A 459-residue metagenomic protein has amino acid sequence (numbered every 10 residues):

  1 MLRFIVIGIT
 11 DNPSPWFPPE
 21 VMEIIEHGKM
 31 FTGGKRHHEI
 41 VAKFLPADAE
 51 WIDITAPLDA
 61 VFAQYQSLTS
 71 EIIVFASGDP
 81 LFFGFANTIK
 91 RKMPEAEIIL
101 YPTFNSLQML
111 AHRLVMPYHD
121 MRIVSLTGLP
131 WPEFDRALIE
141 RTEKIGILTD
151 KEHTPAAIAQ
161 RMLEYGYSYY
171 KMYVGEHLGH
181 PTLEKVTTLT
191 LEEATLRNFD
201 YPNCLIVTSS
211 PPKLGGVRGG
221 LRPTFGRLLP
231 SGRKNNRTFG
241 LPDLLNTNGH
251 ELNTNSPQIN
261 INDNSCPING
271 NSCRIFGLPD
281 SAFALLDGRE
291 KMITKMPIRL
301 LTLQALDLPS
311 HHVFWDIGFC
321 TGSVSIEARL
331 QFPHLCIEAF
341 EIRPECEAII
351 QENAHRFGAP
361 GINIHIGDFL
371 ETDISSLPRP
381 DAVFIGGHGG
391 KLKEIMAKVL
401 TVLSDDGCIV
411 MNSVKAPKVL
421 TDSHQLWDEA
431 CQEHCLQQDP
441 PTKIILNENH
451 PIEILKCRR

Functional and structural regions predicted by a protein language model:
M1-I99, Q108-M109, S325, H334 (+2 more regions): Class I S-adenosyl-L-methionine
L2-V6, P19-M22, S70-I72, T142-S210 (+2 more regions): A contiguous loop/helix-start segment that scaffolds small-molecule binding in enzyme catalytic cores
P13, L81-T142, L196, L370 (+2 more regions): Class I SAM-dependent methyltransferase SAM-binding "motif I" and its flanking Rossmann-like core
G215-G216: Glycine-biased, low-complexity coil/linker segments
H311-C320: Conserved class I S-adenosyl-L-methionine
F340-E341, F384-G386: Conserved acidic E/D residue at the C-terminus of a beta-strand in Rossmann-like folds
I350-Q351: Conserved SAM-binding loop
M396-C408: A short glycine-rich, Lys/Arg-flanked "PGG" loop and its adjoining helix->strand segment in the class I
